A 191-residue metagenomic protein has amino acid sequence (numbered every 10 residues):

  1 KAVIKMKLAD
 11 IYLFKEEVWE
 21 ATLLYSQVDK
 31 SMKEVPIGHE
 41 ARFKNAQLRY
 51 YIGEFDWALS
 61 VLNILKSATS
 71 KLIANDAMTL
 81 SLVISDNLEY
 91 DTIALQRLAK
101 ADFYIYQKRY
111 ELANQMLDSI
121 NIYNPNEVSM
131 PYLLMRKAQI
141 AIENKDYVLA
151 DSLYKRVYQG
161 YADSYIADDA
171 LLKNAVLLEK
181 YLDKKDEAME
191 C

Functional and structural regions predicted by a protein language model:
K1-C191: Acidic, polar-rich low-complexity tracts and alpha-helical solenoid repeat scaffolds
